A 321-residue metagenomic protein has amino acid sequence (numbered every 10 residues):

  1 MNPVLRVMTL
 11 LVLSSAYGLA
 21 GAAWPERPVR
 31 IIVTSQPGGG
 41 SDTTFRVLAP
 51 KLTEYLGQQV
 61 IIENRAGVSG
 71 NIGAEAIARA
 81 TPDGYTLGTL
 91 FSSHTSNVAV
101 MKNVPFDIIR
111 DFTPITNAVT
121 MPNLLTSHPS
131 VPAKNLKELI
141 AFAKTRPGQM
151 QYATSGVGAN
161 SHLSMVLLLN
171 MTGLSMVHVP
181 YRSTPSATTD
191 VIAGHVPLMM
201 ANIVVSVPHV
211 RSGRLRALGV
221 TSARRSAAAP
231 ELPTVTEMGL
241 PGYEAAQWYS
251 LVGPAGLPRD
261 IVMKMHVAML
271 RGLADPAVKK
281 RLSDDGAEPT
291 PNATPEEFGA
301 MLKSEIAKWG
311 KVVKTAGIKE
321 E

Functional and structural regions predicted by a protein language model:
N2-L10: Sec-dependent signal peptide recognition, specifically the positively charged N-region followed immediately by
S15-A20: N-terminal signal peptide c-region/cleavage motif recognized by signal peptidases
G21-R110, Q149-Q151, V157, G173-N202 (+3 more regions): N-terminal (or domain-start) structured segment
E26-P28, M171, E237, R259-E321: An extracytoplasmic/periplasmic, membrane-proximal ligand-sensing/linker region
Q36-G38, S92-S93, H128-A133, S155-A159 (+4 more regions): Short coil/turn segments
R79-Y85, A99-S186, V235, W248-R281 (+1 more regions): Hinge/capping helix and adjacent helix->loop/strand transition within the periplasmic-binding protein
P105-N117, S175-P180, P197-L198, P208-E244: Short beta-strand->loop
